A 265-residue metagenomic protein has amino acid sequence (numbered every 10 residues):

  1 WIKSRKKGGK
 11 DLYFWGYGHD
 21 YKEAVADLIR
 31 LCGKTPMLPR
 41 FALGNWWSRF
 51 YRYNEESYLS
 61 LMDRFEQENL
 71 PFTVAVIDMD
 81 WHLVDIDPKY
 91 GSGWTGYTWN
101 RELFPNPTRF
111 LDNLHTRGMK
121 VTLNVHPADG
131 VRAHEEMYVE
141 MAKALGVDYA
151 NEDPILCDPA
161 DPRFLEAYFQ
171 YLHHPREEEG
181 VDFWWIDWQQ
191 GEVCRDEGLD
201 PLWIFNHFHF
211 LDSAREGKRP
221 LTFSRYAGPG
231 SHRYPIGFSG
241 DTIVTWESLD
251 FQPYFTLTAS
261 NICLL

Functional and structural regions predicted by a protein language model:
W1-L265: Catalytic-domain carbohydrate-binding cleft regions of carbohydrate-active enzymes
